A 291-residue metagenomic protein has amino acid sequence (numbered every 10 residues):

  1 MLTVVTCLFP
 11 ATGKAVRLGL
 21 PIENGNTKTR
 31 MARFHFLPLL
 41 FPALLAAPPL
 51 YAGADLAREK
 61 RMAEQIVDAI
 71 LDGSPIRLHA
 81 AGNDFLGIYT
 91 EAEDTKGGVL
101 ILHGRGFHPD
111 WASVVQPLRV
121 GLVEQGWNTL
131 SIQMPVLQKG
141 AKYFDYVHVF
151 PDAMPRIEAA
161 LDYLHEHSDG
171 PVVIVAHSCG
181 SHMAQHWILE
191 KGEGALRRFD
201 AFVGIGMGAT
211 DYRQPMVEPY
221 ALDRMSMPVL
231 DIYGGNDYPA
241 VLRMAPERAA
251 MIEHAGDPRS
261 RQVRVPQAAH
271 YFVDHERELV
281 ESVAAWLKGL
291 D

Functional and structural regions predicted by a protein language model:
A47-P49: N-terminal signal peptide c-region/cleavage motif recognized by signal peptidases
G53-E91: N-terminal cap/lid segment of alpha/beta-hydrolase-fold proteins
I76, N83-L86, T95-H165: Serine-hydrolase catalytic machinery in alpha/beta-hydrolase-like enzymes
Y163, D169-M225: Primarily recognizes the serine-hydrolase "nucleophile elbow" in alpha/beta-hydrolase and SGNH/GDSL folds
G206-R261: The feature captures the conserved acid-bearing segment of alpha/beta-hydrolase catalytic domains
P258-D291: C-terminal catalytic histidine-bearing segment of alpha/beta-hydrolase fold enzymes
